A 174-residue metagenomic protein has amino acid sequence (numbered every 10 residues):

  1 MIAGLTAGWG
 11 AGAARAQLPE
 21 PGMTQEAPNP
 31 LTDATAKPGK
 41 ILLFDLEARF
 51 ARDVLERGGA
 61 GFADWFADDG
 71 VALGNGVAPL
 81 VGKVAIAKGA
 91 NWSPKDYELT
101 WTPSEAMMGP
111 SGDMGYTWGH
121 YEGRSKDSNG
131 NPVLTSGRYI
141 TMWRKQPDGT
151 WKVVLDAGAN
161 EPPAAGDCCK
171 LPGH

Functional and structural regions predicted by a protein language model:
M1-G8: Bacterial N-terminal signal peptides
A14-D68, D167-H174: Short, low-complexity N-terminal intrinsically disordered segments enriched in polar/charged residues
Q17-G22, S136-A164: Short beta-strand edge/turn micro-motifs at domain boundaries
P38-F44, D53, G59-D113, H120 (+2 more regions): A solvent-exposed, acidic/Ser-Thr-rich amphipathic alpha-helical stretch
M108-G115, G130-N131, R144-T150: A short, structured loop/turn motif at beta-sheet edges
G123-D127, W143: Beta-strand elements of well-folded, non-transmembrane domains
S128-V133, P163-C169: A short acidic/glycine-rich loop-to-helix N-cap element
